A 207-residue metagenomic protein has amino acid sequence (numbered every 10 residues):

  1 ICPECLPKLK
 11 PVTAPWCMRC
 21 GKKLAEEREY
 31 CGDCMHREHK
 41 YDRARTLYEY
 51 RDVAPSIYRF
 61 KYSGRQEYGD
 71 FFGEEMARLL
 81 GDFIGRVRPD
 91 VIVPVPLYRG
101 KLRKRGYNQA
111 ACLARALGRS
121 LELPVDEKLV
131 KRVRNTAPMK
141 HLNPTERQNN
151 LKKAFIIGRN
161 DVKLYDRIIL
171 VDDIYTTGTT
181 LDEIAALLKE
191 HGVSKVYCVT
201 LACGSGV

Functional and structural regions predicted by a protein language model:
I1-V207: Glycine-rich phosphate/pyrophosphate-handling loop used in enzymes and phosphotransfer proteins
